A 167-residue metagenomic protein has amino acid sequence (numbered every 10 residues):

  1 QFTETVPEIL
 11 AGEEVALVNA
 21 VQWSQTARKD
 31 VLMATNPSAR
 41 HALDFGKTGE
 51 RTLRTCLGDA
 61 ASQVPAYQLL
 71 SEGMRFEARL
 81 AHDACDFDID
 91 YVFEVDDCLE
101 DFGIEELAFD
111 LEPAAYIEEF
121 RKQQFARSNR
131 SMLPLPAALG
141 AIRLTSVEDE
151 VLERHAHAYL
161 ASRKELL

Functional and structural regions predicted by a protein language model:
Q1-F45: Carboxylate- and glycine-rich phosphate/diphosphate-binding segment that chelates Mg2+/Mn2+
F2-T3, I89-L167: C-terminal charged capping/lid subdomain of soluble metabolic enzymes
E4, T55-D59, R75-D83: Short glycine/serine- and small hydrophobic-enriched flexible loop segments
V31-L32, G49-A60: Short amphipathic alpha-helical segments and their helix-coil junctions
H41-G49, Q63-L70: Short glycine/threonine-rich catalytic loop with a Thr-x-Gly-x-Asp
F45-R54, G73-E77: An amphipathic alpha-helical micro-motif enriched in hydrophobic residues with embedded/adjacent acidic residues
V64-L107: Active-site pocket-lining segment
